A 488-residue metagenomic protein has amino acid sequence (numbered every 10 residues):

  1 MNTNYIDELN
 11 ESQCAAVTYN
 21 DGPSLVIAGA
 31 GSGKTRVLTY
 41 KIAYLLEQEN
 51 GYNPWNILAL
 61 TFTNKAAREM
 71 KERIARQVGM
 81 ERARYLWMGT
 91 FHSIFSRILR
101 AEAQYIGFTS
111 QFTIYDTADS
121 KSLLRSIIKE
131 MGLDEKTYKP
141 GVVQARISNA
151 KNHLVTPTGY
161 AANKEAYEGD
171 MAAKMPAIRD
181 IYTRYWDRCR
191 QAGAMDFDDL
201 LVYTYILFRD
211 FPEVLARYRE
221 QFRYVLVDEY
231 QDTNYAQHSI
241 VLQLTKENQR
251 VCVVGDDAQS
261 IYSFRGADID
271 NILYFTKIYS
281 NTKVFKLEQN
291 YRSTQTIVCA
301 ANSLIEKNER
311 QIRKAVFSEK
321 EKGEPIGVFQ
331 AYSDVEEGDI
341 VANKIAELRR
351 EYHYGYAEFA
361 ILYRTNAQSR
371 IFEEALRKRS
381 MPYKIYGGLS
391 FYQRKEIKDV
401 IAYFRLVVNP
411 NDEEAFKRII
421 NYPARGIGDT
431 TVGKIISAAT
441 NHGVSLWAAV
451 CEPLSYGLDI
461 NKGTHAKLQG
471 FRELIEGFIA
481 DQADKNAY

Functional and structural regions predicted by a protein language model:
M1-S110, I114, A216, N248 (+3 more regions): P-loop NTPase Walker
D7-V26, A30, V37, L58-A59 (+4 more regions): Conserved helicase NTPase motor core
N20, A83-Y85, Q104-D199, F222 (+4 more regions): ATP-hydrolysis module of ASCE/P-loop NTPase motor domains, specifically the Walker B Asp-Glu catalytic pair
V26, A30-L38, A103, S280-K283 (+4 more regions): Helicase P-loop NTPase motor core
E49, P54, T61, I74-Y85 (+3 more regions): Conserved phosphoryl-transfer catalytic core
E81-W87, S380-S390: Conserved RecA-like helicase motor-core motifs
I94-E102, A258-R265, R292-S293, Y386-V408 (+1 more regions): Short alpha-helix plus adjacent loop in nuclease-associated cores
Y167, M171, S369-M381, R394 (+1 more regions): Conserved helicase C-terminal RecA-like lobe
